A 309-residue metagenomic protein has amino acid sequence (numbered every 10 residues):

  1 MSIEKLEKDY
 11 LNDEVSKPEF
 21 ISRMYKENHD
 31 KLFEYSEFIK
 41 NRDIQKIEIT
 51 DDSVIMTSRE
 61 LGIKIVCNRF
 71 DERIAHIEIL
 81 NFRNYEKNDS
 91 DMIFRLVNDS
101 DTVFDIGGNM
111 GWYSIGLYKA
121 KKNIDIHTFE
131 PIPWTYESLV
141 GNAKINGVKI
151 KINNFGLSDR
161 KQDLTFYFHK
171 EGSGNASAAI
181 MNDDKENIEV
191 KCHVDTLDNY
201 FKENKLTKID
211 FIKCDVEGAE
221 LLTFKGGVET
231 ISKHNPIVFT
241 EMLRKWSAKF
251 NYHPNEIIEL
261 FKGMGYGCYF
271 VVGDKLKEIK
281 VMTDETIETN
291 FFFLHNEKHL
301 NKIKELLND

Functional and structural regions predicted by a protein language model:
M1-P133, E137-N142, V148, L206 (+2 more regions): S-adenosyl-L-methionine
Y10, K121-T128, T196-D309: Conserved acidic-Pro-Pro-aromatic motif
I47-S53, K161-Q162, K262-G265: A short, compositionally biased
L80-N81, F166, K249-Y252: Short, solvent-exposed loop/turn segments at secondary-structure boundaries
E86-D89, M110, H193, T223 (+1 more regions): Amphipathic coiled-coil/heptad-repeat helices and related helical stalk/stem segments that mediate oligomerization
G108-M110, P133, L157-D159, V216-G218 (+1 more regions): Short, glycine/acidic-enriched loop or turn micro-motifs at the edges of active sites
L117, L139, F166, F224-G227: Hydrophobic packing residues within well-ordered alpha-helices of enzyme cores
V140-N199: S-adenosyl-L-methionine
